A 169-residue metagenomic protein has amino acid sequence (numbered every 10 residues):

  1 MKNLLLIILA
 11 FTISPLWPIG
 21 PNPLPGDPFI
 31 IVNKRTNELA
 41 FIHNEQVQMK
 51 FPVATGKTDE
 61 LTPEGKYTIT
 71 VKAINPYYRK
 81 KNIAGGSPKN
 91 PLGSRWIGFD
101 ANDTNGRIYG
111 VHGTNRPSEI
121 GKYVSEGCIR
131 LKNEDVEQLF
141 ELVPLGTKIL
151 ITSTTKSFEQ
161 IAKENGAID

Functional and structural regions predicted by a protein language model:
M1-K2, V143: Generic cytosolic/nucleocytoplasmic N-terminal low-complexity/intrinsically disordered segments
N3-T12: Sec-dependent N-terminal signal peptides
L4-L5, T68, D135: Residue-level detector of intrinsically disordered/flexible regions characterized by low predicted structural confidence
P15-R79, G85-S87, L92-A101, F158 (+1 more regions): Cell wall/extracellular polymer interaction/catalysis modules
N22-P25, P76, N82-D169: Exported/periplasmic cell-wall-interacting domains
